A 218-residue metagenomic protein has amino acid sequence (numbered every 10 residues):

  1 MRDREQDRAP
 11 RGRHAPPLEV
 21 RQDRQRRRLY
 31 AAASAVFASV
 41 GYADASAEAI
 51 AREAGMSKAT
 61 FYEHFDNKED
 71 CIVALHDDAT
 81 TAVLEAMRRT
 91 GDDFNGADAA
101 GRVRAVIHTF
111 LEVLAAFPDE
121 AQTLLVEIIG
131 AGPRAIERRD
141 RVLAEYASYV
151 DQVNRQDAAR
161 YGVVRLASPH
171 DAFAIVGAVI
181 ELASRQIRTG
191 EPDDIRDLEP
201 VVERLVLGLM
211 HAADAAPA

Functional and structural regions predicted by a protein language model:
M1-P16, E112, A116, S148-A159 (+1 more regions): C-terminal peripheral helix-coil segments that are non-catalytic and often amphipathic
Q22-A33, I50, L75-M87: Generic hydrophobic, amphipathic alpha-helix propensity
R28, V36-D70, A74: Helix-turn-helix
A45, F65, I72-A82, A86 (+2 more regions): Alpha-helical DNA-contacting segments of helix-turn-helix folds
F61, T123-L124, V179: Short, structured motif recognition centered on aromatic/hydrophobic residues
A74, R88-D119: Hydrophobic alpha-helical connector segments
T81, P133-A159, P169-E181, R196-L207: Amphipathic alpha-helical packing segments from all-alpha helical-bundle domains
M87-F94, L124-I128, D157, A183-G190: Secondary-structure edge/capping motif, primarily at the C-terminal ends of alpha-helices and the immediately following
